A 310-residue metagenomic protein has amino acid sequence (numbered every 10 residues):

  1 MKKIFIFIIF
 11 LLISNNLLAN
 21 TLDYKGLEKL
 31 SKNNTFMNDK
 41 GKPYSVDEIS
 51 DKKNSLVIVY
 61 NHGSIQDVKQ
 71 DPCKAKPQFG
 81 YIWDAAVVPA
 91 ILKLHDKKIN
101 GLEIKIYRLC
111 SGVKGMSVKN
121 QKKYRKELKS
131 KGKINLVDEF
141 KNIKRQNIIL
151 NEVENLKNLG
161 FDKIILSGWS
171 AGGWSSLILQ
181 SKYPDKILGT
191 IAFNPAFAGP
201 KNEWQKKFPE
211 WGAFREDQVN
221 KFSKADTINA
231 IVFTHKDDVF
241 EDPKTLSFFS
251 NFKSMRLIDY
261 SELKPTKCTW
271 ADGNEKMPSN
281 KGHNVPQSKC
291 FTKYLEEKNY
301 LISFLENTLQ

Functional and structural regions predicted by a protein language model:
I4-I13: Sec-dependent N-terminal signal peptides
N20-D51: N-terminal cap/lid segment of alpha/beta-hydrolase-fold proteins
D51-D96: Short, surface-exposed "cap/lid" segments of acyl-processing enzymes
H95-K126: Conserved alpha/beta-hydrolase
N120-N158: Alpha/beta-hydrolase active-site loop
S167-G172, S176: Gly/Ala-rich beta-loop-alpha elbow adjacent to hydrolase catalytic centers
P195-P265: The feature captures the conserved acid-bearing segment of alpha/beta-hydrolase catalytic domains
S254-Q310: C-terminal catalytic histidine-bearing segment of alpha/beta-hydrolase fold enzymes
